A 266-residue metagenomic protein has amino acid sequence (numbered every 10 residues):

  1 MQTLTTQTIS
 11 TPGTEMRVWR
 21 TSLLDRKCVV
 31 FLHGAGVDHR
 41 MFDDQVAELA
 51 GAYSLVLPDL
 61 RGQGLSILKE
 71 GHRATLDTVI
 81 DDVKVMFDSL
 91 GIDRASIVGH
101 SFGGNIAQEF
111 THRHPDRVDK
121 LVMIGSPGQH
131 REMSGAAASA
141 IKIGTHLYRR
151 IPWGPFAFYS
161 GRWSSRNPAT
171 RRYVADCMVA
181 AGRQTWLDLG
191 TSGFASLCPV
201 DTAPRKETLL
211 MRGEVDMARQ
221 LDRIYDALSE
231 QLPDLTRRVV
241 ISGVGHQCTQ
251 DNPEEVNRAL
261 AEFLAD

Functional and structural regions predicted by a protein language model:
M1-V30, G51-S54, I92-D93, G161 (+4 more regions): Alpha/beta-hydrolase fold catalytic core
T14-L68: Conserved HGGG/HGGXW glycine-rich cap/lid loop of the alpha/beta-hydrolase fold
T78-A95: Conserved acidic catalytic loop of the alpha/beta-hydrolase fold
G99, G103, A107: Gly/Ala-rich beta-loop-alpha elbow adjacent to hydrolase catalytic centers
Q108-R113, V118-Y148: Flexible "cap/lid" loop of the alpha/beta hydrolase fold
E132-S134, R149-A203: Conserved alpha/beta-hydrolase catalytic His-Asp/Glu region
T208-V244: Conserved loop-alpha-helix segment in the C-terminal half of the alpha/beta-hydrolase fold that carries the catalytic
V244-P253, N257: Catalytic histidine-centered segment of alpha/beta-hydrolase-like enzymes
